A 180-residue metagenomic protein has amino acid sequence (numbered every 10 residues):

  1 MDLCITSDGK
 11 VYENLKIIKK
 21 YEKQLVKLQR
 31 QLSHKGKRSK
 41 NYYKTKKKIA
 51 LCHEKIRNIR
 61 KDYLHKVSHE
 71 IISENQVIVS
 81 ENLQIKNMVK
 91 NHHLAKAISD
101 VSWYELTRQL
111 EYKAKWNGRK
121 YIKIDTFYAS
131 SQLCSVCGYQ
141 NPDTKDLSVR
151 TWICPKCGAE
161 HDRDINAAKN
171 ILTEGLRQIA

Functional and structural regions predicted by a protein language model:
M1-A180: Positively charged, helix-rich recognition surfaces that bind polyanionic ligands
